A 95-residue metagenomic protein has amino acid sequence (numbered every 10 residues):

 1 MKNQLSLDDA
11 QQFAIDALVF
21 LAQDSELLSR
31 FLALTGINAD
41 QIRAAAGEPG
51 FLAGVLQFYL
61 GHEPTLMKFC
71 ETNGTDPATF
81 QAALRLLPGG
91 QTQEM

Functional and structural regions predicted by a protein language model:
M1-M95: Long, compositionally biased, intrinsically disordered segments
